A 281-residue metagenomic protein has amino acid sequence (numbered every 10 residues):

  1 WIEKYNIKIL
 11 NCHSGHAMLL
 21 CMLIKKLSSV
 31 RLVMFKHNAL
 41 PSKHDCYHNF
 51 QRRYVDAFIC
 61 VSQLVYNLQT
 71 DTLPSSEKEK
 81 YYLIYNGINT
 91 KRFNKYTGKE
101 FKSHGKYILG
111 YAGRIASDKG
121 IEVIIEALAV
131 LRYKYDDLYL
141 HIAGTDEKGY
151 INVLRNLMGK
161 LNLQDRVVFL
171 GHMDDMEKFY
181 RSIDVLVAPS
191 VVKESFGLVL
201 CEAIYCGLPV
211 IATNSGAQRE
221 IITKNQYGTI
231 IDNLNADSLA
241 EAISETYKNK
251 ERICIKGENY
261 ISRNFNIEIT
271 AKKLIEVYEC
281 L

Functional and structural regions predicted by a protein language model:
C12-M18: Short His-centered aromatic/hydrophobic patch
K26, R31-Q63, S75-S76: A conserved, positively charged/aromatic
V55-L83, I88-R92: A short, active-site helix/loop in glycosyltransferases that binds the activated sugar's phosphate group
Y107, Y111-Y133, L140, N152-V153 (+2 more regions): A conserved mid-protein helix/loop that constitutes part of the nucleotide-sugar donor-binding site
G149-N152, Q164-M173, F179: Active-site donor-binding acidic/aromatic loop of nucleotide-activated sugar and phosphosugar transferases involved
P209-A212: Short hydrophobic beta-strand element within catalytic cores of glycosyltransferases and related nucleotide-activated
K224-A236, S244-K250: Conserved acidic donor-binding segment of nucleotide-sugar-dependent glycosyltransferases
E251-N264, K273-E276: A short, well-ordered alpha-helix in the C-terminal region of glycosyltransferases
